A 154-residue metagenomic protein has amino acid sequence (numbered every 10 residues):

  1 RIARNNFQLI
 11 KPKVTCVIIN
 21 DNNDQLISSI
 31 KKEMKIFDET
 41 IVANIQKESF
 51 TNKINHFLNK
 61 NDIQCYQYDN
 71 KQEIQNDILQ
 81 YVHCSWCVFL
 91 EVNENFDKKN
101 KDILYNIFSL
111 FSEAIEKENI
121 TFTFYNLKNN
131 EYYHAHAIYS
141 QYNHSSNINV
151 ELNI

Functional and structural regions predicted by a protein language model:
R1-A3, Q72-L79, C87, E94-I154: Catalytic-site signature of metal-activated, phosphate-bearing donor transferases, centered on the GT-A/GT-A-like
R1-K32: N-proximal low-complexity "stem/linker" segments adjacent to membrane-targeting elements
Q8, K35, H56, Q80-Y81: Solvent-exposed polar/charged
K11, V82-S85: Active-site acidic short loop of glycosyltransferases
V14-C16, D38-V42, I63, E116-F122: Hydrophobic beta-strand segments of well-ordered beta-sheets in folded domains
D21-Q25, K47, K71: Short beta->alpha connector loops
I30-D69: Acidic donor-binding segment of Leloir-type glycosyltransferases
I45, H83, L90-V92: Active-site acidic Asp-centered loop
